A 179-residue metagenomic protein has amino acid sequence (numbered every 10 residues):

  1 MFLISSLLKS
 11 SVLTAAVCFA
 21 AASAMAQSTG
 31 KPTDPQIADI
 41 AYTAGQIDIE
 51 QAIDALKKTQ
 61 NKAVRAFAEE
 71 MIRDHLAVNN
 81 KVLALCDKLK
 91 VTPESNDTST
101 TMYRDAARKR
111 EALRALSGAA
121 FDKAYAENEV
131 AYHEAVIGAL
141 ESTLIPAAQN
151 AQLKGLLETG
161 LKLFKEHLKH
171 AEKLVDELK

Functional and structural regions predicted by a protein language model:
F2-V12, A20-K179: His/Met- and acidic-residue-enriched segments that coordinate or traffic transition-metal cofactors and support
